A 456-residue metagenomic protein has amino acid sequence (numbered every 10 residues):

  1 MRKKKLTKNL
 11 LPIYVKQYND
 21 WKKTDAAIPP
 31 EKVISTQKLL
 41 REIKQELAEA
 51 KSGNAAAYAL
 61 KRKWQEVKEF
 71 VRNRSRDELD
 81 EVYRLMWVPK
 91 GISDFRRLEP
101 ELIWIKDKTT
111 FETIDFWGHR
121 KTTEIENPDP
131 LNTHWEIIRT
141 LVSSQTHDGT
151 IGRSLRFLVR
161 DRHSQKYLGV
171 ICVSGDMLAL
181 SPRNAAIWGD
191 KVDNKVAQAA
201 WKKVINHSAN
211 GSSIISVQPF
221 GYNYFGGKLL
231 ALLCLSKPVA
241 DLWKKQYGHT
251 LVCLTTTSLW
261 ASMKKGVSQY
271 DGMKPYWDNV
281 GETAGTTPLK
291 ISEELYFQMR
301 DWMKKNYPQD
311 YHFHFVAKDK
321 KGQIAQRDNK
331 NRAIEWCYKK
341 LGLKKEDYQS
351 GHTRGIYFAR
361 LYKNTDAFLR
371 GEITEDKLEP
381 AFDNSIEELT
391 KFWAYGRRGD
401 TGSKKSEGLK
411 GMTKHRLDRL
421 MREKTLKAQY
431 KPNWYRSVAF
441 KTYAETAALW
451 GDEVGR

Functional and structural regions predicted by a protein language model:
R2-Y83, W302, N306-R456: Long, compositionally biased intrinsically disordered regions
T7-L11, P29-K32, N54-A56, L98-E101 (+7 more regions): Generic structural motif recognizing short loop/turn segments at the entrances and edges of beta-strands
I43-S164: Low-complexity, highly charged intrinsically disordered N-terminal segments that act as targeting/localization
F70, S93, T110, T123 (+4 more regions): A generic structural signal for solvent-exposed, polar alpha-helical segments
K121-D129, D193-Q198, V316-R327, K404-K405: Intrinsically disordered, low-complexity coil segments
P128-P130, E136-I137, S143-S144, R153-R156 (+1 more regions): Acyl-donor binding region in acyl/amide transferases
